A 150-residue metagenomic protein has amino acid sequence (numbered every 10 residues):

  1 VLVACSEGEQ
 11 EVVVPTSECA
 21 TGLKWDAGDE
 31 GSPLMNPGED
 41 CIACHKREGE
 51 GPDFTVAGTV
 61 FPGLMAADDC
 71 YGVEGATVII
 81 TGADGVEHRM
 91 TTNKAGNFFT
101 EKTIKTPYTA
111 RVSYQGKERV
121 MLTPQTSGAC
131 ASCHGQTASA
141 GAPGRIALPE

Functional and structural regions predicted by a protein language model:
L2-A4: C-terminal motif of bacterial Sec signal peptides marking the signal peptidase cleavage site
S6-E9: Bacterial signal peptide processing site
P37-E48, S127-A138: The canonical Cys-X-X-Cys-His
V56-P62, G96: A short, amphipathic beta-strand motif
M65-D84: Short, ordered, surface-exposed loop/turn motifs in non-cytosolic proteins
D84-A95: Short, acidic Ser/Thr/Gly-rich low-complexity loop/linker segments typical of extracellular and cell-surface proteins
F99-T109: Short Pro-Gly-centered beta-turn/loop motif in secreted/extracellular proteins
A110-T126: A short, solvent-exposed loop/turn motif at the edges and junctions of modular extracellular/periplasmic domains
